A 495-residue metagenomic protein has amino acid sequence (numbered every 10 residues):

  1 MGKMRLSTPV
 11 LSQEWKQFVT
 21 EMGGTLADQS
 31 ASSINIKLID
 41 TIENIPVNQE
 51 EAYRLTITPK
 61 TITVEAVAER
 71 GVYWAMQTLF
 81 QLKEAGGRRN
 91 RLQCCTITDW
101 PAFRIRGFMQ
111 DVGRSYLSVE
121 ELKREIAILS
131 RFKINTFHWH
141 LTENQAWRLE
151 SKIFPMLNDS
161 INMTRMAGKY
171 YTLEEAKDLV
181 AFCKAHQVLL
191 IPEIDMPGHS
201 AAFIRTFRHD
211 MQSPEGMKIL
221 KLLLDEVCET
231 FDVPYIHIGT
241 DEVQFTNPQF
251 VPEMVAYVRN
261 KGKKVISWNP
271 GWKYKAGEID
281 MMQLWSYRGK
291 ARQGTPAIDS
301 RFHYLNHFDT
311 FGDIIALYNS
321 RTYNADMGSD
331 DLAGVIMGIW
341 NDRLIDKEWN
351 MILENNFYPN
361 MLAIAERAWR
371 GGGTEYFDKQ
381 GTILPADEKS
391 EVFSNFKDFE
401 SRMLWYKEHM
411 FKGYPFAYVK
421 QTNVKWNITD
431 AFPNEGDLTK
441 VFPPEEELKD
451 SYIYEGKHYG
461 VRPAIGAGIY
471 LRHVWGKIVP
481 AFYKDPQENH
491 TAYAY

Functional and structural regions predicted by a protein language model:
M1-A102, A368-G372, F377-D378, I383-D387 (+1 more regions): Contiguous, structured surface segment used for ligand recognition
A27-N48, K275-R292, P296-I298: Short, well-ordered secondary-structure micro-motifs within conserved domains or adaptor modules
I45-M217, K221-Y235, E253, Y257 (+1 more regions): Feature activates predominantly on carbohydrate-active enzymes
R106-Q110, F137-W139, L190-I194, I236-I238 (+4 more regions): Hydrophobic faces of well-ordered beta-strands that scaffold small-molecule active sites in alpha/beta enzyme cores
G113, T142-A146, D195-H199, D241-V243 (+4 more regions): Active-site beta-loop-alpha junctions enriched in small/polar residues
R205-M281, S286-K290: Active-site neighborhood of glycoside hydrolase catalytic domains
S286-V419: Flexible, acidic glycine-rich loops studded with aromatic residues
F416-Y493: Disordered, acidic Ser/Thr/Pro-rich linker "stalks" and the adjacent N-terminal cap of the next globular domain
